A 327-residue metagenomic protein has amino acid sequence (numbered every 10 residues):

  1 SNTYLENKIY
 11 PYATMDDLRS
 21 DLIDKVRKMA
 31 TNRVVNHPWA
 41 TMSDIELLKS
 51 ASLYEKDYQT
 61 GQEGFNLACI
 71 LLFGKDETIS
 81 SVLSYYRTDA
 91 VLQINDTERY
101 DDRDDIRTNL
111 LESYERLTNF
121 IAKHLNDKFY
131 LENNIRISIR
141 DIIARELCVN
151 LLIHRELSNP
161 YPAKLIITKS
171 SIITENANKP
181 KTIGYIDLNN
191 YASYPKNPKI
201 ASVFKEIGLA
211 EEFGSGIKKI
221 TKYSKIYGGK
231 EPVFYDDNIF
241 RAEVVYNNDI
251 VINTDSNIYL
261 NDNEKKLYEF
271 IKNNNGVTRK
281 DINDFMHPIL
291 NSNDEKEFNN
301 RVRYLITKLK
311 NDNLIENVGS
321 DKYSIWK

Functional and structural regions predicted by a protein language model:
S1-Y161, I167-S170, N178-S193, G216: Active-site helix-to-loop segments that bind/position phosphate- or nucleotide-bearing substrates and donors across
I142, D187-G229, K265: ATP phosphate-binding glycine-rich loop and adjacent ATP-lid/helix-beta elements within ATP-binding kinase/ATPase
I172-G208, I250-L260: Glycine-rich/acidic phosphate-handling loop/turn and adjacent ATP-lid/helix of nucleotide-binding kinase/ATPase domains
D249-G276: Short alpha-helical segments that sit at the start of domains
G276-P288: Short acidic, hydrophobic short linear motifs in intrinsically disordered regions
H287-R301: Short, positively charged loop/turn segments that connect secondary-structure elements
T307-S320: A short, conserved structural fragment
S320-K327: Short, cationic-aromatic polyanion-contact patches
